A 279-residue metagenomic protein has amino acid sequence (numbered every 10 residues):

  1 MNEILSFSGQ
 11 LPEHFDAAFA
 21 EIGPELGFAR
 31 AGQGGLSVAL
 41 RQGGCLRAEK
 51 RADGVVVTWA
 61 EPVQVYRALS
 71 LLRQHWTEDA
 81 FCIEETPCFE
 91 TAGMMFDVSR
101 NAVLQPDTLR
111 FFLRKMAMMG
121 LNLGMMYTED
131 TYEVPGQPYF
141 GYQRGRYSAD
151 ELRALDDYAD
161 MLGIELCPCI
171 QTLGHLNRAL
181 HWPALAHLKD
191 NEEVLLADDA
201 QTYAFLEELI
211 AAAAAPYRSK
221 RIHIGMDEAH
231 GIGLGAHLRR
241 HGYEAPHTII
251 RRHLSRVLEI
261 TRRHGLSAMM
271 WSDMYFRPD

Functional and structural regions predicted by a protein language model:
M1-I83, M125, M270-D279: Acidic, contiguous N-terminal accessory segments
S6, R51-H264, M269: Feature activates predominantly on carbohydrate-active enzymes
